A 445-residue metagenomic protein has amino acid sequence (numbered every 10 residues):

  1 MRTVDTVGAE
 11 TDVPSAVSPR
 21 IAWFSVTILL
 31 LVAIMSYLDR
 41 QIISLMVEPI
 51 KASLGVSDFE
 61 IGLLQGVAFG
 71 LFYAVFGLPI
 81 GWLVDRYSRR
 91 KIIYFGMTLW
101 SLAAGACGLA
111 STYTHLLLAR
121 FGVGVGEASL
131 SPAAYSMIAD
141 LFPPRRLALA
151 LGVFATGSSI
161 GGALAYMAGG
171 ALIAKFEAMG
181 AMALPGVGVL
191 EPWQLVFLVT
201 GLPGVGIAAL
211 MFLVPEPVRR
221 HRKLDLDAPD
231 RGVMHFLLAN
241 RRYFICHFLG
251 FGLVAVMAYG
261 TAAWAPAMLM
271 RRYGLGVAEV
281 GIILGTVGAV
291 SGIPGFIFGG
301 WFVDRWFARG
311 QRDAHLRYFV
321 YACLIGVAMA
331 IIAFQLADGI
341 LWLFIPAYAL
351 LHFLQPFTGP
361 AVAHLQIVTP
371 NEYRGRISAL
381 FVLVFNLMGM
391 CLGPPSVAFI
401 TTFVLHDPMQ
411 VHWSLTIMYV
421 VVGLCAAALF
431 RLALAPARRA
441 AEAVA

Functional and structural regions predicted by a protein language model:
E10-S18, E216-H247, R272: Juxtamembrane intracellular "pre-TM" segments in multi-pass secondary transporters
I43-S44, R242-F296, Q355-T358, V362 (+1 more regions): Extracytoplasmic gate region of multi-pass secondary transporters
G55, S88, L109-H115, P143 (+1 more regions): Helix-breaking motifs and short loop linkers at transmembrane-helix boundaries and internal kinks in secondary membrane
G66-G81, T286-G299: Central cavity-lining transmembrane alpha-helices of secondary-active solute carriers, predominantly the Major
V75-Y113: Conserved MFS/SLC helix-loop-helix module at the cytosolic interface between two early adjacent transmembrane helices
A119-S159: Cytoplasmic helix-loop-helix junction between adjacent transmembrane helices in 12-TM secondary transporters
F154, S158-F212: Helix-loop-helix hairpin linking two adjacent transmembrane segments in secondary transporters
H315-A361: C-terminal transmembrane helical hairpin of 12-TM major facilitator-type secondary transporters
